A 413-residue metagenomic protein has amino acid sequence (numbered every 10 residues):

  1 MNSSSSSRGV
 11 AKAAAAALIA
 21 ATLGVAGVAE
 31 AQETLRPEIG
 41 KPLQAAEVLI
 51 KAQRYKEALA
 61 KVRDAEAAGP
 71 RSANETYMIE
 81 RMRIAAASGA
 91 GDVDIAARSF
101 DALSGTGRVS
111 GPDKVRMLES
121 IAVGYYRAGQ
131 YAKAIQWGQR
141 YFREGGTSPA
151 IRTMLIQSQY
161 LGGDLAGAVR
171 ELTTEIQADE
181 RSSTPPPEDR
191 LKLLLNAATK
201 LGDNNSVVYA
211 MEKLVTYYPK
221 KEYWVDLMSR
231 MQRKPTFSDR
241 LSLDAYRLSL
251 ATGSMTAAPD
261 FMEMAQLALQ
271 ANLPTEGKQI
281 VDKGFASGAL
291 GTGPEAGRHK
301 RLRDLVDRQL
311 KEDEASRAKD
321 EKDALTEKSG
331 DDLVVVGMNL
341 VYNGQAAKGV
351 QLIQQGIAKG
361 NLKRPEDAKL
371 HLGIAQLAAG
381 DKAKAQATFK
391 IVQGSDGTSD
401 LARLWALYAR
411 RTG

Functional and structural regions predicted by a protein language model:
N2, R8-V10, L18-I19, L23-A102 (+3 more regions): N-terminal leader/linker segments that initiate helical-solenoid repeat arrays
Q32-L35, E66-S72, A102-G111, Q139-T147 (+8 more regions): Solenoid-like repeat scaffolds
L35-Q44, A73-E80, S110-S120, E144-M154 (+10 more regions): Generic helix N-cap/helix-start motif at coil->alpha-helix transitions
L49, R83, A87, Y125 (+7 more regions): Residue at a conserved register position within TPR or TPR-like alpha-solenoid repeats
K61-R63, V93-S104, Y131-F142, A166-D179 (+6 more regions): Alpha-helical repeat scaffolds
G293-V336, Q351: Flexible internal linker/loop segments at domain or repeat junctions
K328-G413: C-terminal soluble interaction/assembly domains
